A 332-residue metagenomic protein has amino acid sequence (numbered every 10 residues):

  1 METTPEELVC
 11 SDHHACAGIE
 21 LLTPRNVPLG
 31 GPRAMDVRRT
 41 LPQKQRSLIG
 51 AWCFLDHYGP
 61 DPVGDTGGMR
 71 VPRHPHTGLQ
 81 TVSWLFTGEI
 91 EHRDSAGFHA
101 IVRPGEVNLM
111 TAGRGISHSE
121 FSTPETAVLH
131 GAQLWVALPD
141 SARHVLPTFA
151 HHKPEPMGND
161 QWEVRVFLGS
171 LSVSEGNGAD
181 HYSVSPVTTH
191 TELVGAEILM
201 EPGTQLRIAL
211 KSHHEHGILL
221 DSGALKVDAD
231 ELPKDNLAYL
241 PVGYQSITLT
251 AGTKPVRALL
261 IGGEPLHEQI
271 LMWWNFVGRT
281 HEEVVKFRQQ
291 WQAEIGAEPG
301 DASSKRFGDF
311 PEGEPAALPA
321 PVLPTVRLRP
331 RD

Functional and structural regions predicted by a protein language model:
M1-D332: Jelly-roll (double-stranded beta-helix
